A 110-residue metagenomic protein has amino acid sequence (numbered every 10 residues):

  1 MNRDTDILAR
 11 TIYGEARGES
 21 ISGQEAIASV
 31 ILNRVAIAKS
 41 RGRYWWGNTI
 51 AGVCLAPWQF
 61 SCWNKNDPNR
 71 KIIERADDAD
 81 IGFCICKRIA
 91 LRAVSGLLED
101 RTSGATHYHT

Functional and structural regions predicted by a protein language model:
N2-T110: Bacterial extracytoplasmic/cell-wall-associated proteins, especially those involved in peptidoglycan
